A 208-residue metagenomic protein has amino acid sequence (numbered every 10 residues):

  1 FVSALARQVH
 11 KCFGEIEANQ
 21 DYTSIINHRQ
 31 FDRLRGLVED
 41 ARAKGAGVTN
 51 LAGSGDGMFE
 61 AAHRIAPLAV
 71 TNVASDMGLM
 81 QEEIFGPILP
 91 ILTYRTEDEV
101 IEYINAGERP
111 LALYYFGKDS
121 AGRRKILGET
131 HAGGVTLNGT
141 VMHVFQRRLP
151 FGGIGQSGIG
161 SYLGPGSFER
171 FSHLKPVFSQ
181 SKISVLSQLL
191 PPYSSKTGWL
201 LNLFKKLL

Functional and structural regions predicted by a protein language model:
F1-R109: NAD(P)-dependent aldehyde/semialdehyde dehydrogenase
G57, R64-L208: Conserved C-terminal structural/oligomerization subdomain of aldehyde/semialdehyde dehydrogenase
